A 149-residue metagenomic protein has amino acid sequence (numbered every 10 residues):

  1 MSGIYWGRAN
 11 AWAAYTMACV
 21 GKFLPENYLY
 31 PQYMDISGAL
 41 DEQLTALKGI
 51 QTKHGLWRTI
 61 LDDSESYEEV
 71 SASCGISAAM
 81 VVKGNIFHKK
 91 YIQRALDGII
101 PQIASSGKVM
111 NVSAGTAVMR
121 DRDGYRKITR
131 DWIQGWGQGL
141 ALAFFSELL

Functional and structural regions predicted by a protein language model:
M1-A18: Loop-centered beta-sheet repeat module
Y5-R8, P31-D35, A39, E68-S71 (+1 more regions): Alpha-helix N-cap and loop-to-helix initiation/capping positions
G7-A11, D41, G135: Alpha-helix N-cap/helix-start motif at coil-to-helix transitions, marked by capping-box chemistry
Y15, C19-K22, A78, A143: Residue-level signature of alpha-solenoid helical repeat scaffolds
V20-M34, K83-F87: Inter-helical turn/loop segments and adjacent helix faces that build the functional surface of alpha-helical bundle
I36-G55, Y91-K108: Long, well-ordered core segments of solenoidal/helical folds
L56-S64: Short linear capping/connector segments at secondary-structure termini
D63, Y67-L149: CBM-like carbohydrate-recognition segments
